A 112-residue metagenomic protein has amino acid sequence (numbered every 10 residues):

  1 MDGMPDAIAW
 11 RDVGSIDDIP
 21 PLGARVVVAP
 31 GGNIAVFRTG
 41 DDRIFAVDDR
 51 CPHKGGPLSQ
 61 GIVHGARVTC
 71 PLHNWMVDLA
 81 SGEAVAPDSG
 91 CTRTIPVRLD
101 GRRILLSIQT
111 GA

Functional and structural regions predicted by a protein language model:
M1-G65, C91-A112: N-terminal pre-ligand scaffold of iron-sulfur
C51, C70-H73: Short cysteine clusters
P57-H64, W75-A86: Iron-sulfur (Fe-S) cluster-binding segments and ferredoxin-like electron-carrier domains, especially [2Fe-2S]
G65-P71, A84-R93: Short cysteine/histidine-rich metal-coordination sites, predominantly Zn2+-binding motifs
